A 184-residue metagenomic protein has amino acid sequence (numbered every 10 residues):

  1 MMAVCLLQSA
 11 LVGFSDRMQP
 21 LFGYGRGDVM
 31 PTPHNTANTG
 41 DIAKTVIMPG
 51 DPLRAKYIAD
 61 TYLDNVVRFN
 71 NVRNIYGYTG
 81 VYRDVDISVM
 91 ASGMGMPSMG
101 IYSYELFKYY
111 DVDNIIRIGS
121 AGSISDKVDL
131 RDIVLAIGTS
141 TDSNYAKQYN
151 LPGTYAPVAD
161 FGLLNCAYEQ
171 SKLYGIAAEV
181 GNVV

Functional and structural regions predicted by a protein language model:
M1-M2, M18: Methionine residue identity
Q8: C-terminal active-site-capping segments
L11-V29: Short, Lys/Arg-enriched N-terminal segments with co-localized hydrophobic residues within the first ~10-30 amino acids
G25-C166: Metabolite-binding pocket within alpha/beta catalytic cores that recognizes anionic/polar moieties
V158-V184: Active-site rim beta-loop-alpha module in soluble metabolic enzymes
